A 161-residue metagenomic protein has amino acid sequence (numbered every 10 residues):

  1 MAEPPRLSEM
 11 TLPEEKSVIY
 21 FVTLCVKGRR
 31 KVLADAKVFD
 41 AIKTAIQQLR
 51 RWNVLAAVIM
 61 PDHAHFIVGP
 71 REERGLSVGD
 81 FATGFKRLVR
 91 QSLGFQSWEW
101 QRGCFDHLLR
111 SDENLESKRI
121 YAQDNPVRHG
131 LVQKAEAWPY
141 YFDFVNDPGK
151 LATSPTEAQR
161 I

Functional and structural regions predicted by a protein language model:
M1-I161: Short catalytic/metal-binding and nucleic-acid-binding patches
